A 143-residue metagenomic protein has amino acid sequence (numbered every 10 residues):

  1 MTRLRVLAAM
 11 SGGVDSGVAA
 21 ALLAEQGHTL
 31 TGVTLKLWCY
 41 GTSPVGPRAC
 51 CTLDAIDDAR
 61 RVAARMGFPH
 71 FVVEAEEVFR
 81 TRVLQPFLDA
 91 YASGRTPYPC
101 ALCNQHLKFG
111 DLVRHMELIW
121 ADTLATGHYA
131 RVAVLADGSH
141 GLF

Functional and structural regions predicted by a protein language model:
M1-F143: ATP-dependent adenylation/nucleotidyltransferase module used to activate substrates
